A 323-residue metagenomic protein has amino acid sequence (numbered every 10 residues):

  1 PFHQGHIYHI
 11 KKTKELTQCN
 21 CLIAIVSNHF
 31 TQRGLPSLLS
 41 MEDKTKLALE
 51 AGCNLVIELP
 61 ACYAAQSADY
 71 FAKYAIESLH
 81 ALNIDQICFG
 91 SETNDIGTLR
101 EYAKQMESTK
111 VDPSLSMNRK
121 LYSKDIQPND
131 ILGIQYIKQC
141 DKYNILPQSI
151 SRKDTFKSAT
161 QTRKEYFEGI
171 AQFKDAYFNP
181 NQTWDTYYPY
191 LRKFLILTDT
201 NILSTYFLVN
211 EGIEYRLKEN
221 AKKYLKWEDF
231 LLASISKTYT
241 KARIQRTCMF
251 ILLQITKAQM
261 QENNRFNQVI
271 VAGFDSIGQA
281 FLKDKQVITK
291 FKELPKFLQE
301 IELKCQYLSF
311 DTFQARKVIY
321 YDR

Functional and structural regions predicted by a protein language model:
P1-M41: N-terminal catalytic cores of NTP/NDP-binding nucleotidyl/phosphoryl-transfer enzymes
I10-K11, T45, I76: Generic structural signal for well-ordered alpha-helices, preferentially at hydrophobic/aromatic core positions
T17-C19, C53, I84: Short, high-confidence coil segments that cap the C-terminus of an alpha-helix and link into the following beta-strand
T31-Q32, A48, C62-Y63: Short, contiguous strand/loop micro-motifs
L35-K46, Y70-K73: Glycine-rich loop at the start of a catalytic domain that most often binds anionic cofactors/ligands
T45-P60: A glycine-rich helix N-cap at a beta->alpha junction
E58-R323: Active-site cores that bind ATP or allylic diphosphates and position pyrophosphate for catalysis
